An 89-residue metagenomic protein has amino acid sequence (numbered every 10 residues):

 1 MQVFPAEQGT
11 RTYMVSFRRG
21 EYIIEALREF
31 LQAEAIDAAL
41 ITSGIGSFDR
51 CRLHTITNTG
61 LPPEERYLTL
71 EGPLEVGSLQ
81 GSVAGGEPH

Functional and structural regions predicted by a protein language model:
M1-H89: N-terminal intrinsically disordered, cationic/polar leader segments that include organellar targeting peptides
